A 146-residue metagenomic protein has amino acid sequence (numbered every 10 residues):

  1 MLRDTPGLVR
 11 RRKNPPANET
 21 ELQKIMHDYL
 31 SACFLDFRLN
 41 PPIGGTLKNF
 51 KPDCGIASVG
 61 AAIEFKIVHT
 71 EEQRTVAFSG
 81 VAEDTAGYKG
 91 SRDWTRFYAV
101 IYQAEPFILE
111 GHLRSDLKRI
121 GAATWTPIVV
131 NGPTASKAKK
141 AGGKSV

Functional and structural regions predicted by a protein language model:
M1-L39: Acidic-basic catalytic patches of nuclease active cores, encompassing PD-(D/E)XK and other metal-cofactor nuclease
A17, E21, I25, N49 (+3 more regions): Short, well-structured alpha-helical interface segments that form or flank functional binding sites
A17, G44, F107-E110: Predominantly extracellular/lumenal beta-strand repeat domains
L35-V59: Active-site metal-binding core of divalent-cation-utilizing nuclease and nuclease-like domains
C54-I56, G60-T70: Conserved catalytic cores of phosphodiester-cleaving nucleases, focusing on short active-site segments
V68-H112, D116: Catalytic cores of nucleic-acid endonucleases
Q103-V146: Domain-level recognition of nuclease-like catalytic cores that cleave nucleotide substrates
